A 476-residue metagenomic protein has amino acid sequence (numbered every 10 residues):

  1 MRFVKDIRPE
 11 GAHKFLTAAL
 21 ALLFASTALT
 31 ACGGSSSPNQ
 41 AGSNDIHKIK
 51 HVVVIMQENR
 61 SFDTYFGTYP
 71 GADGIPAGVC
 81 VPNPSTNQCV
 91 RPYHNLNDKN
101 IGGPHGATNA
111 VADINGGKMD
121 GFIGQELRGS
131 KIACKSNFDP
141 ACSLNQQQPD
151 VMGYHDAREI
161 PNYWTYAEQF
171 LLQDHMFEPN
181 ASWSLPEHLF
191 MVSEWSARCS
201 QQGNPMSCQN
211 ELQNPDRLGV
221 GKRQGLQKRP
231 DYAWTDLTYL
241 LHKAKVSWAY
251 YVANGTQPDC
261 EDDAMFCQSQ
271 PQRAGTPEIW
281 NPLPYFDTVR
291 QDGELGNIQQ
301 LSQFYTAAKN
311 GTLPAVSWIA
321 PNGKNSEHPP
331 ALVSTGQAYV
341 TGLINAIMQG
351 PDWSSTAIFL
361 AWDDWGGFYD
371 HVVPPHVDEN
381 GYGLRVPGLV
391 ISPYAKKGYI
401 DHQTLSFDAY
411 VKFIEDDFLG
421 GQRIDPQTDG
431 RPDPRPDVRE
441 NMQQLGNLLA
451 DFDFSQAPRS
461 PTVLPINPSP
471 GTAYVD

Functional and structural regions predicted by a protein language model:
M1-H13: N-terminal secretory signal peptides that target proteins for export/translocation
E10-L23: Sec-dependent N-terminal signal peptides
L23-S26, N59: A residue-level detector for conformationally permissive "hinge/kink" positions
L29-A31: C-terminal motif of bacterial Sec signal peptides marking the signal peptidase cleavage site
G34-D476: N-terminal pro-sequences and low-complexity stem/linker regions of secreted or lumenal proteins
